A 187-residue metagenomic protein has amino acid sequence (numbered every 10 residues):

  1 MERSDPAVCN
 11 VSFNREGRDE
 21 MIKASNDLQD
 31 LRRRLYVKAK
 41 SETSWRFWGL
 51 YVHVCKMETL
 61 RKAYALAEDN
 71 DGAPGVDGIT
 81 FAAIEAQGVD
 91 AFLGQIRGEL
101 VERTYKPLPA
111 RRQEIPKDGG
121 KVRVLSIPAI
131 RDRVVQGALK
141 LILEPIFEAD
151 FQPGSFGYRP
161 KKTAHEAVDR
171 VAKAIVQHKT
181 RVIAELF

Functional and structural regions predicted by a protein language model:
M1-D90: Non-catalytic, polymerase-adjacent accessory regions of viral genome-replication enzymes
F47-Y51, K62-E68, V76-A83, G98 (+3 more regions): Short coil/turn segments at secondary-structure boundaries
H53, I84-E85, I127-R131, G157-K162: Conserved, non-catalytic sequence blocks in retroelement Pol enzymes and Pol-derived host proteins
Y64-E68, R97, K140-E148, D169-A172 (+1 more regions): Amphipathic, well-packed alpha-helical segments that form the structural scaffold of globular domains
A73, E85-P107: Amphipathic alpha-helical blocks
A73-T80, S126-I127, H165-F187: Conserved catalytic palm subdomain of right-hand nucleotidyl-transferase polymerases, strongest for RNA-directed enzymes
V122-F151: Conserved pre-motif C helix in the palm subdomain of viral-like polymerases
